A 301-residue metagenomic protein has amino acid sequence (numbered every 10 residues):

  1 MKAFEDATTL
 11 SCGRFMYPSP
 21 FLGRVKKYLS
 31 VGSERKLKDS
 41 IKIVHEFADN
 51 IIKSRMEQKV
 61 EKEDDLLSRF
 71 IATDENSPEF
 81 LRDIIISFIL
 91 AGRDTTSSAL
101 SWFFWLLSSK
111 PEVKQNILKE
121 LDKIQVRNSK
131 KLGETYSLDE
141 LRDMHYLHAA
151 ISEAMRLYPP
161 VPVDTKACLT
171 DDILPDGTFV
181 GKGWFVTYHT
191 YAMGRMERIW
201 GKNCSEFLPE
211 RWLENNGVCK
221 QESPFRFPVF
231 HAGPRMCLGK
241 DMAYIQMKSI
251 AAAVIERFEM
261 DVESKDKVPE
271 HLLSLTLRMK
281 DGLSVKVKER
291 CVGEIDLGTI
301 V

Functional and structural regions predicted by a protein language model:
M1-L100, N116, E134-L138: Cytochrome P450 heme-thiolate monooxygenase catalytic core
E34-D39, E57-E61, L90, S137-H145 (+4 more regions): Conserved, non-catalytic sequence blocks in retroelement Pol enzymes and Pol-derived host proteins
S40, V44-A48, F70-D122, A154 (+5 more regions): Central I-helix of cytochrome P450 enzymes
I43-N50, G133-T178, C291: Conserved cytochrome P450 K-helix E-x-x-R motif and the immediately C-terminal K′/meander segment
K53-D64, P111-Q115, N128-L132, V161-D164 (+1 more regions): Surface-exposed helix-capping loop/turn segments at secondary-structure junctions
P111-V113, V186, K240-L277: Cytochrome P450 heme-binding "Cys pocket" and the immediately downstream C-terminal segment
Y188-V218: Conserved cytochrome P450 K-helix/beta-meander segment immediately N-terminal to the heme-binding cysteine loop
E259, L277-V301: C-terminal helix/juxtamembrane-tail motif
